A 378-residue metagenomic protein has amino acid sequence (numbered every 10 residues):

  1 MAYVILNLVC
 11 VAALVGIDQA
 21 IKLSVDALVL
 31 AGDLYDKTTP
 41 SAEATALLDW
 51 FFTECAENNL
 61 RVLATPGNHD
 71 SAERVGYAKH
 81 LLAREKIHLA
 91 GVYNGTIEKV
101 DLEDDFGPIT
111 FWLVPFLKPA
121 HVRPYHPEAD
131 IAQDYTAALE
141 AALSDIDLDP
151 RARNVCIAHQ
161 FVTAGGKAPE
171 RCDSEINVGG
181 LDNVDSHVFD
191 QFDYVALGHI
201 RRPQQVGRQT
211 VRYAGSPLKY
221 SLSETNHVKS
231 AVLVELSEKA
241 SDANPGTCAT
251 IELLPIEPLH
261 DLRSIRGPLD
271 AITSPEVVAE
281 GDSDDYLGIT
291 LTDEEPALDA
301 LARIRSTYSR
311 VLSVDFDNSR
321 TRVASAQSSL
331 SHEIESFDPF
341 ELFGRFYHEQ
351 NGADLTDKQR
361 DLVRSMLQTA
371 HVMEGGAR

Functional and structural regions predicted by a protein language model:
M1-V9: Mobile, glycine- and charge-enriched loop segments and immediately flanking short secondary-structure elements within
L8-D101, V188-F192: Core catalytic region of metal-dependent phosphoesterases/phosphodiesterases, especially metallo-beta-lactamase-like
K22, L236-R378: Accessory, non-catalytic peripheral segments of nucleic-acid enzymes
A27, R153-V155, Y194: Short, Asp-centered acidic motifs that coordinate Mg2+ and/or phosphate in catalytic or ligand-binding sites
L28, D33, L48, G67 (+6 more regions): Divalent metal-coordination and catalytic microenvironments
D36-T39, T65-V75, G95-I97, K118-V122 (+3 more regions): Active-site environment of divalent metal-dependent phosphoester hydrolases
Y77-G179: Conserved catalytic scaffold of divalent metal-dependent phosphoesterases
A164, A168-A240: Conserved beta-sheet core of the metallophosphoesterase superfamily
